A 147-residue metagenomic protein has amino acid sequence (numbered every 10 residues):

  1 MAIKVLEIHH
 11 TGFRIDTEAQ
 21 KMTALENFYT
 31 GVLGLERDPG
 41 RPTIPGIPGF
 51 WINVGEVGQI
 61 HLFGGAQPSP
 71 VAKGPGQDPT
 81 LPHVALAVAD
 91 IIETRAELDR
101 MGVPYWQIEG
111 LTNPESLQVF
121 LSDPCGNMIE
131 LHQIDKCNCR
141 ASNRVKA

Functional and structural regions predicted by a protein language model:
M1-E26, P82-V84, C137-A147: N-terminal beta-strand motif that seeds the catalytic metal site of vicinal oxygen chelate
M1-L6, G40-R41, R95, D99-A147: Vicinal oxygen chelate
I8-A19, F50-V54, A72-E97, L117-S122 (+1 more regions): Vicinal oxygen chelate
F13-Q59: Core segments of cupin and vicinal oxygen chelate
D16, G65, I134: Active-site beta-loop-alpha junctions enriched in small/polar residues
G46, P68-A72, Q107, C139-A141: A short, acidic/glycine-rich surface segment
Q59, G65-Q67: Short, conserved turn/kink motifs that form compact alpha/beta structural patches or helix kinks used as
Q59-I60, Y105: Predominantly a core beta-strand signature of beta-propeller blades across repeat-based propeller domains
